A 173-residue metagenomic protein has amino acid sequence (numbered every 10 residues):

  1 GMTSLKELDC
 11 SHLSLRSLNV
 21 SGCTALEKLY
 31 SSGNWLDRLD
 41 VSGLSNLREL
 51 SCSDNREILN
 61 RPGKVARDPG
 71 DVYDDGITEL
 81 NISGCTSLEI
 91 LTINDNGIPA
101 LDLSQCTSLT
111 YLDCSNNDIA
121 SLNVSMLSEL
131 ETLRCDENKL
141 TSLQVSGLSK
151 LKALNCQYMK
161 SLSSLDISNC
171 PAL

Functional and structural regions predicted by a protein language model:
M2-S4, C23-L26, L44-L47, C85-L88 (+5 more regions): Leucine-rich repeat
K6-C10, L18, E27-S31, L50-C52 (+7 more regions): Conserved hydrophobic beta-strand positions in leucine-rich repeat
L8, L18, L39-V41, N60-R61 (+6 more regions): Canonical leucine-rich repeat
L13, N34, N55, D75 (+4 more regions): Consensus "Asn ladder" position of solenoid repeat domains
A25, D37, N46, E57 (+7 more regions): Sensor of tandemly repeated, compositionally biased sequence architecture
N55-G76: Intrinsically disordered, low-complexity Ser/Thr- and acidic-rich flexible linkers and loops, especially at boundaries
